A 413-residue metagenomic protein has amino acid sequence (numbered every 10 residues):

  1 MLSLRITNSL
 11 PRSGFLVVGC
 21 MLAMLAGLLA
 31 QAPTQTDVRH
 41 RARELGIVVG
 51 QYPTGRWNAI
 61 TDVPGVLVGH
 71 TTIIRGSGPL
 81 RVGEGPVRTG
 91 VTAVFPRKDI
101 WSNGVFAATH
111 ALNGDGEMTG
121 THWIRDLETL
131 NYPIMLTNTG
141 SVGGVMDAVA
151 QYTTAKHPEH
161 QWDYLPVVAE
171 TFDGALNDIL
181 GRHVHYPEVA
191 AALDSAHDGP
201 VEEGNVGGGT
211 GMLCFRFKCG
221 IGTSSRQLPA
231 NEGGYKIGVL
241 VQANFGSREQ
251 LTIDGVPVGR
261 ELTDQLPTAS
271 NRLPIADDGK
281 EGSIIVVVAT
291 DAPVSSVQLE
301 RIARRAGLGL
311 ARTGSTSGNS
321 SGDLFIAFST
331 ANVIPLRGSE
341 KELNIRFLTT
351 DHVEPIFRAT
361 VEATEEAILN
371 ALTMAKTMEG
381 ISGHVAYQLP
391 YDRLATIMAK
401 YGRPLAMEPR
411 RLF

Functional and structural regions predicted by a protein language model:
M1-R12: N-terminal secretory signal peptides that target proteins for export/translocation
S3, L22-L25, A42, N344: Intrinsically disordered, low-complexity regions
T7, A23-A26, T268: Ala/Thr-enriched low-complexity intrinsically disordered regions
L10, L16, R272-P274: Compositionally biased, intrinsically disordered low-complexity segments enriched in Pro/Arg/Gln/His
G14-G27: Bacterial N-terminal signal peptides
Q31-F413: Alpha/propeptide regions of enzymes that mature by internal proteolysis
